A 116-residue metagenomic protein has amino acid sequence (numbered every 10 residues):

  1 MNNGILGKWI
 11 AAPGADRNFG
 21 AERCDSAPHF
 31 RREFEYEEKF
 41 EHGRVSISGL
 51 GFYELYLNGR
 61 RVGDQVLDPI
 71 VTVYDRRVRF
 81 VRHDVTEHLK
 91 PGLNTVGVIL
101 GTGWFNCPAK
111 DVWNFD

Functional and structural regions predicted by a protein language model:
M1-D16: Boundary/junction segments of secreted and surface-exposed precursor proteins
A12, D16, D25, H29-D116: Accessory beta-strand-rich segments of carbohydrate-active enzymes
G20-E22: Outer-membrane beta-barrel proteins
